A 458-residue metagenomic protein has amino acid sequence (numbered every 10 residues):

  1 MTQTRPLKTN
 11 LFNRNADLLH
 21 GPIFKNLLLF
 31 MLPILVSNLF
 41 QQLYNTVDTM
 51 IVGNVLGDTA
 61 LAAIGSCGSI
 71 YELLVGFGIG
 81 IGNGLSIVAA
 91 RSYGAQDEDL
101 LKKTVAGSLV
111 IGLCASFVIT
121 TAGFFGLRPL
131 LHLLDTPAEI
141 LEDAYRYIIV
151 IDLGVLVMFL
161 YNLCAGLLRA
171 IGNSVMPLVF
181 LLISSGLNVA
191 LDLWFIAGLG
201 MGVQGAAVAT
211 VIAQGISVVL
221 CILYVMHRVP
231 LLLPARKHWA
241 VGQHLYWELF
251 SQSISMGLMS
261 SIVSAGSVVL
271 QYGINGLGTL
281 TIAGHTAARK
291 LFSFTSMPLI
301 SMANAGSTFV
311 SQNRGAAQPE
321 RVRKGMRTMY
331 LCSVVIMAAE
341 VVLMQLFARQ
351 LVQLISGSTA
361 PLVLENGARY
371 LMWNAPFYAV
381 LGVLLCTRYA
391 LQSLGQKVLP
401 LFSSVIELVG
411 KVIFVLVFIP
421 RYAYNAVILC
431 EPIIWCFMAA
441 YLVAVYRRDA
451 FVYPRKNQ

Functional and structural regions predicted by a protein language model:
M1-M31, A89-L156, G198-I254, V310-P376 (+1 more regions): Short alpha-helical transmembrane segments in multi-pass integral membrane proteins
H20, F24-L43, V47, I70-F77 (+7 more regions): Residue-level signal for short hydrophobic patches within transmembrane helices of multi-pass membrane transporters
L29-D48, V150, Y161, S184 (+4 more regions): Transmembrane helical elements of multi-pass membrane transporters/channels
L39, L43-A62, L131-A138, W194-M201 (+6 more regions): Helix-terminus/linker motif at the lipid-water interface of multi-pass membrane proteins
D58-S69, A144, I148, A207 (+2 more regions): Small-residue hotspots at the loop-to-helix junctions and early N-terminal turns of transmembrane alpha-helices
L61-T121, M158-P177, H285-A348, L381-G395 (+1 more regions): Small-residue-rich hydrophobic transmembrane alpha-helices
G82, I151-R169, P177-S185, A206-C221 (+4 more regions): Short runs within selected transmembrane alpha-helices of multi-pass transporters and secretion channels
G123, G166, D192, C221-V225 (+6 more regions): Structural signal for membrane-spanning alpha-helices in multi-pass inner-membrane proteins, emphasizing helix cores
